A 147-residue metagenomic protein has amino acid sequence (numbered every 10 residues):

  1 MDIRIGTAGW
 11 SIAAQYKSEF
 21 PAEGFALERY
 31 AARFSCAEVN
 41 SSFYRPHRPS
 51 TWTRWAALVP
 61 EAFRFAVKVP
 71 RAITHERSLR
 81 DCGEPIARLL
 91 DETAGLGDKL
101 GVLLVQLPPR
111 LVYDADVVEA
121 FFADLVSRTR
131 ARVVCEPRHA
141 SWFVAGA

Functional and structural regions predicted by a protein language model:
M1-A147: Residues lining hydrophobic/aromatic ligand-binding pockets adjacent to catalytic sites
